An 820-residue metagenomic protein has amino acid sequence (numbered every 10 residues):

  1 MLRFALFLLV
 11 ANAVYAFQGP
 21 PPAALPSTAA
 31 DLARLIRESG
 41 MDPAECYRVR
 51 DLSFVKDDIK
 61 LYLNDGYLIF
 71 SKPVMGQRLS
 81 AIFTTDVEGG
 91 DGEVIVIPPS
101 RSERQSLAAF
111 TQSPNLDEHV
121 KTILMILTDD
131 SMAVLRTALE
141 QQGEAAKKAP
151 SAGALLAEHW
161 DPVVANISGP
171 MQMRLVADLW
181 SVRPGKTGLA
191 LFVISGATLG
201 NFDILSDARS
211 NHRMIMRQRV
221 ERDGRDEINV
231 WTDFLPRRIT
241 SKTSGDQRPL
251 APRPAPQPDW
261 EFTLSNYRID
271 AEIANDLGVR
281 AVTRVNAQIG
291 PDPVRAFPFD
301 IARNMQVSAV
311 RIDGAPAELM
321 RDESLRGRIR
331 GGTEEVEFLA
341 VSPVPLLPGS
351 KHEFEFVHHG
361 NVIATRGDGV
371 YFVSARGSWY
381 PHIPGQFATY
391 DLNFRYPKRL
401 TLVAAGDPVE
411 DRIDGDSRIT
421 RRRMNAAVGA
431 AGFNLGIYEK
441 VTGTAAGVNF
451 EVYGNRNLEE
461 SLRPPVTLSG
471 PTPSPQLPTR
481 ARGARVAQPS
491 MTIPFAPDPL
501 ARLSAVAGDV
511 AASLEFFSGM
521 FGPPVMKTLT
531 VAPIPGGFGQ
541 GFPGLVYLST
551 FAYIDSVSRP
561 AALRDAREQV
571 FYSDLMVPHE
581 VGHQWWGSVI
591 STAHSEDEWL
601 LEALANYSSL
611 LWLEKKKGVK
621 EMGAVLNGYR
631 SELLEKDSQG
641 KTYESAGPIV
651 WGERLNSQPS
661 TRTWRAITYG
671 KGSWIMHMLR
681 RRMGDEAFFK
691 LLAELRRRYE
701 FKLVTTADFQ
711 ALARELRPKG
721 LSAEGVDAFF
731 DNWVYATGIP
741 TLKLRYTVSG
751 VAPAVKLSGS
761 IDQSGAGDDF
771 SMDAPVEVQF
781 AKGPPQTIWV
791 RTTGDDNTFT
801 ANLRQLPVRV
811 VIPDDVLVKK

Functional and structural regions predicted by a protein language model:
M1, D313, R422, P464-G483 (+2 more regions): Hydrophobic alpha-helical and helix-loop surface patches within well-folded domains that function as non-catalytic
R3-N12: Sec-dependent N-terminal signal peptides
V14-Q18: Boundary at the C-terminal end of the N-terminal hydrophobic targeting segment
G19-R280, Y380, P384, D727-N732 (+1 more regions): N-terminal, polar/Ser/Thr-rich
K60-I126, D130, R303-L346, A364-R366 (+3 more regions): Solvent-exposed beta-strand/loop surfaces of large extracellular or lumenal domains
N166, L191-W260, D300, D313 (+11 more regions): Non-catalytic accessory/interaction domains
R248-A251, A255-R284, Q288-P293, D300-R303 (+3 more regions): Hydrophobic helix-coil surface modules that form long, contiguous segments used for peptide/substrate interaction
P254-Q257, L339-V341, L347-P348, V357-P397 (+2 more regions): Glycine/proline-rich low-complexity spacer/linker segments in large multi-domain proteins
